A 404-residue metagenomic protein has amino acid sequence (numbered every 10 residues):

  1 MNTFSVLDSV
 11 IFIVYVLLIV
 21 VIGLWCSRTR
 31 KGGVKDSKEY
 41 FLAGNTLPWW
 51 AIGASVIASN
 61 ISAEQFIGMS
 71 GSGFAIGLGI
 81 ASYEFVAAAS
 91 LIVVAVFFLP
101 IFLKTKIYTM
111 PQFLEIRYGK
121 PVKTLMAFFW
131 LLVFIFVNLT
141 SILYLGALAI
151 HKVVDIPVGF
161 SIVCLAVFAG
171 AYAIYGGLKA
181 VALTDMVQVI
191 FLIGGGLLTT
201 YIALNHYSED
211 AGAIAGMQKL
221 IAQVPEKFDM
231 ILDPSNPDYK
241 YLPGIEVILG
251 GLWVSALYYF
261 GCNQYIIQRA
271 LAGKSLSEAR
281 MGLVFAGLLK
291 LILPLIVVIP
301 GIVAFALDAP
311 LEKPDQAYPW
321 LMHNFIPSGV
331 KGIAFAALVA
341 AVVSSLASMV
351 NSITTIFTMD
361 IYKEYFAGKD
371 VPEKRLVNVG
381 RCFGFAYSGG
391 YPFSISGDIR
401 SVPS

Functional and structural regions predicted by a protein language model:
M1-S404: Membrane-embedded helix-loop-helix hairpins and adjacent transmembrane boundary segments in multi-pass transporters
